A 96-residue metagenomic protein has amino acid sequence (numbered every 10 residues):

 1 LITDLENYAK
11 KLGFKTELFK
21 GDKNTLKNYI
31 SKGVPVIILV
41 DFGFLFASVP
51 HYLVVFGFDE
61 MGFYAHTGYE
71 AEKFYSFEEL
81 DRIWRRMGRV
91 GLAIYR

Functional and structural regions predicted by a protein language model:
L1-K20, K32, R96: Cysteine-nucleophile protease catalytic domains, especially the papain-like/related folds used in DUB/UBL proteases
D4-N7, T25, V54, E79: Extracytoplasmic/secreted proteins, especially bacterial periplasmic and envelope-associated proteins
K10, S31, P35, F56-R96: Noncatalytic regulatory segments and standalone regulatory/sensor domains
K15, K23-N24, F42-F46, E60-G62 (+1 more regions): Solvent-exposed loop/turn segments at secondary-structure junctions within structured extracellular/periplasmic domains
T16-F19, V36-L39, Y64: Structural recognition of the beta-strand scaffold that forms the well-ordered cores of secreted hydrolase catalytic
N24-I30: A short, surface-exposed loop/turn module that caps and links secondary-structure elements
V40-L45, I94-R96: Short, flexible beta-strand-to-coil junctions
S48-Y52: Short, surface-exposed coil-to-beta transition loops
